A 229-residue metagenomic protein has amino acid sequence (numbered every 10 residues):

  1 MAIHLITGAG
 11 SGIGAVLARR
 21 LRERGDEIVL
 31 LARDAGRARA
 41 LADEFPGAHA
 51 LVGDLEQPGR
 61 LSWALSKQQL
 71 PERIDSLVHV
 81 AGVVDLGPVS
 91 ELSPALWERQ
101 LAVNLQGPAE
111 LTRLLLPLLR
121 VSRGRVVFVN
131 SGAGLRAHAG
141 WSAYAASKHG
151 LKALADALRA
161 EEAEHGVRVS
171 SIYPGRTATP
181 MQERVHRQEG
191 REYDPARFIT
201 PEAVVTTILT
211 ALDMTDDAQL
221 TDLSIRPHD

Functional and structural regions predicted by a protein language model:
G10-S11: Conserved glycine-rich cofactor-binding loop
V80-L86: Conserved NAD(P)H cofactor-binding loop of Rossmann-fold oxidoreductase domains
P88-V89, L96-E98: Substrate-binding pocket helix/loop in short-chain dehydrogenase/reductase
T112, S147: Active-site helix of classical SDR
S131: Residue(s) in the substrate-gating loop at a strand-loop-helix junction that position the organic substrate next
R136, A157-V167: Active-site-adjacent segment of SDR/Rossmann-fold oxidoreductases
V167, S171, E192-D229: C-terminal helical subdomain
